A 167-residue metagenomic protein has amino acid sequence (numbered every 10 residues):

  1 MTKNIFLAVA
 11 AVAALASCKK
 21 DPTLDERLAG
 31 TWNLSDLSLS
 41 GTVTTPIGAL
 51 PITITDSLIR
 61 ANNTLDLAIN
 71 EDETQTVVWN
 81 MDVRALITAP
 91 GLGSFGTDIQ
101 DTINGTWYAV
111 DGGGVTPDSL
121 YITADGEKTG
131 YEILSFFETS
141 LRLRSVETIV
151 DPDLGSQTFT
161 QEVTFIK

Functional and structural regions predicted by a protein language model:
M1-N4, K19: Positively charged n-region of N-terminal signal peptides that target proteins for export
I5-A10: Sec-dependent signal peptide hydrophobic core
A14-S17: C-terminal motif of bacterial Sec signal peptides marking the signal peptidase cleavage site
K19-K167: Lipid interaction determinants
